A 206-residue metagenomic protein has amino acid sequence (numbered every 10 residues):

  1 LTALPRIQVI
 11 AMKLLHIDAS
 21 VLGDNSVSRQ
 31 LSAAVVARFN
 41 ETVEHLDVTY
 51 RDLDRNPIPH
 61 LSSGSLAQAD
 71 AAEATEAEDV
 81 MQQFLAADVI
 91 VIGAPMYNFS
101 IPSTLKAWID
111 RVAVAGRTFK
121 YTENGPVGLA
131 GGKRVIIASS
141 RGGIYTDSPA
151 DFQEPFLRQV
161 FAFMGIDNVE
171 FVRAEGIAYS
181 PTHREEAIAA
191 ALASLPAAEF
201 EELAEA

Functional and structural regions predicted by a protein language model:
L4-V114, A193-A206: N-terminal beta1-alpha1-beta2 submodule of the flavodoxin-like/Rossmannoid cofactor-binding fold
L15, T49-R51, I136-A138, E170-V172: Hydrophobic/aromatic beta-strand patches that form the interior of the parallel beta-sheet core in alpha/beta enzyme
A19, S140, A174: Cofactor-binding loop segments of dinucleotide-utilizing enzymes, especially the Rossmann-like FAD- and NAD(P)+-binding
V21-G23, G142-Y145, A178-Y179: Short histidine/acidic/glycine/proline-rich micro-motifs that form metal- and phosphate-coordinating active-site loops
L46, Q83, A87, K133 (+1 more regions): A structural motif corresponding to the C-terminal end of an alpha-helix and its immediate exit/capping segment
A115-K120, D167-N168: Short, structured loop/turn "capping" segments at alpha-beta junctions
Y121-M164: Short, glycine-/small-residue-rich phosphate/pyrophosphate-handling segment
D147-A206: Glycine-rich phosphate/pyrophosphate-binding loop and the adjoining helix
